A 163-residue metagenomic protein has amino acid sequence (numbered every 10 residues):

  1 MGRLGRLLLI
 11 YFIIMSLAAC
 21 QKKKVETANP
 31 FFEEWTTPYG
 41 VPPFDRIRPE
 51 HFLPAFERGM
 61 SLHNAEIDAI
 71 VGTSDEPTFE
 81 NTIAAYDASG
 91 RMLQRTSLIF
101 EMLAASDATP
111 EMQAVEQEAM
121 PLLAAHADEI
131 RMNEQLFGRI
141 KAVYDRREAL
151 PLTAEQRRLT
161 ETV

Functional and structural regions predicted by a protein language model:
M1, S16-A18: Coiled-coil-like amphipathic alpha-helices with heptad-repeat character
M1-L8: Bacterial N-terminal signal peptides that target proteins for export
L8-S16: Bacterial N-terminal signal peptides
C20-V163: Zn2+-dependent metallopeptidase catalytic domains
